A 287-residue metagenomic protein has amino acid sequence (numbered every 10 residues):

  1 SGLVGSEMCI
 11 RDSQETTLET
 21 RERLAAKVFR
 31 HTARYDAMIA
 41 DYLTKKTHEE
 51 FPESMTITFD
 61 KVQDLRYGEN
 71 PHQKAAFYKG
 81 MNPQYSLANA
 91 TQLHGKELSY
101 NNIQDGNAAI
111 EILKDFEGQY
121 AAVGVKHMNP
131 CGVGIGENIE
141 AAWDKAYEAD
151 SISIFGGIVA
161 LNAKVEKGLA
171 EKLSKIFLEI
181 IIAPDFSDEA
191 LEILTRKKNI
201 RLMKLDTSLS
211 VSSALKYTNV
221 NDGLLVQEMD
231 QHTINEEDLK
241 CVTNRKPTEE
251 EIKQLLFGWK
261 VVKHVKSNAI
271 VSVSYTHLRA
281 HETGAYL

Functional and structural regions predicted by a protein language model:
S1, S13-T20, F186, E250: Short, well-structured alpha-helical patches and their helix-loop capping segments that border functional surfaces
G2-L3, I103: Short aromatic/basic micro-patch
L3-D12, T276-T283: Conserved small/polar residues in nucleotide/adenosyl-binding loops
S6-E7, R11-E50: N-terminal beta-alpha lobe that positions the nucleotide/phosphoryl donor in ATP/NTP-coupled carboxylate activation
Y35-A37, L43-R279, A285: ATP-dependent carboxylate/acyl-activation modules
